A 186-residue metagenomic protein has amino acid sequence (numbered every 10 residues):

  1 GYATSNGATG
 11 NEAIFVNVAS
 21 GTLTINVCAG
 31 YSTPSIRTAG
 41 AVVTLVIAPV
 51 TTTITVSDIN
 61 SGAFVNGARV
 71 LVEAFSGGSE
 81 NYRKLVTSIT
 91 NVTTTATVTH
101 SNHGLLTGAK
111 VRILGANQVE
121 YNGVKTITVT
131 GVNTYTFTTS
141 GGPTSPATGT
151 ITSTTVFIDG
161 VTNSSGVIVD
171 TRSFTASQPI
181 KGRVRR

Functional and structural regions predicted by a protein language model:
G1-A48: Leucine-rich solenoid repeat scaffolds
V18, G77-Y82, V156-R186: Short Pro-Gly-centered beta-turn/loop motif in secreted/extracellular proteins
Y31-T38, T128-V129, T175-R186: Structured interaction patches on ligand/partner-binding surfaces of diverse proteins
V46-T51, T93-T95: Short coil/turn motif common to extracellular beta-sandwich-like domains
T52-N60: A short, amphipathic beta-strand motif
N60-Y82: Short, ordered, surface-exposed loop/turn motifs in non-cytosolic proteins
A63-V70, T107-V111, Q178-I180: Short beta-strand/loop motifs in extracellular/secreted proteins, especially within beta-sandwich accessory domains
Y82-V156: Small/polar beta-strand repeat architecture
